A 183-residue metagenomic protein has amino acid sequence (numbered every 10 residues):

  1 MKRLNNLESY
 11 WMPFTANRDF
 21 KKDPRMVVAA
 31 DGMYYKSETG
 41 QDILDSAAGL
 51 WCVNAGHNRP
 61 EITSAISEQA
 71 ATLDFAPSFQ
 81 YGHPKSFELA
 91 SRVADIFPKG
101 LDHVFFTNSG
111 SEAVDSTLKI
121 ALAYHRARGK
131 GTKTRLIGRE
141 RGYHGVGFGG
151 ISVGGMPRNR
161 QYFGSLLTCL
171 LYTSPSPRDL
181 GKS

Functional and structural regions predicted by a protein language model:
M1-Y34: Active-site-adjacent loop/helix segments that line or gate small-molecule/cofactor pockets in enzymes
Y34, C52-A55, L171: Short, well-ordered beta-strand elements within core beta-sheets of diverse protein domains
S37-E38: Short, acidic, Ser/Thr-enriched surface-loop or helix-capping motifs
D42-G131, I137: Glycine-rich loop-to-alpha-helix module at the N-terminal edge of alpha/beta enzyme cores
S109-E112, R141-H144, R178: Short acidic/polar capping segments at secondary-structure boundaries
L122-F163: Glycine/threonine-rich beta-strand-loop-alpha-helix active-site module that forms ligand/phosphate-binding
S165-L171: Short glycine-rich, Thr/Ser-proximal phosphate-binding strand/loop in the N-terminal lobe of ATP-dependent enzymes
Y172-P177, G181: Conserved small/polar residues in nucleotide/adenosyl-binding loops
